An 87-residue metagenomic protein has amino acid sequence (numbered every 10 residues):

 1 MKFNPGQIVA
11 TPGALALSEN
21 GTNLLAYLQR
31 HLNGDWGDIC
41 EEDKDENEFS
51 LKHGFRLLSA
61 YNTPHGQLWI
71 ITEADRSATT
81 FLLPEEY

Functional and structural regions predicted by a protein language model:
M1-L58: Compact soluble domain cores
K52-Y87: Short, compact, well-ordered microdomains
